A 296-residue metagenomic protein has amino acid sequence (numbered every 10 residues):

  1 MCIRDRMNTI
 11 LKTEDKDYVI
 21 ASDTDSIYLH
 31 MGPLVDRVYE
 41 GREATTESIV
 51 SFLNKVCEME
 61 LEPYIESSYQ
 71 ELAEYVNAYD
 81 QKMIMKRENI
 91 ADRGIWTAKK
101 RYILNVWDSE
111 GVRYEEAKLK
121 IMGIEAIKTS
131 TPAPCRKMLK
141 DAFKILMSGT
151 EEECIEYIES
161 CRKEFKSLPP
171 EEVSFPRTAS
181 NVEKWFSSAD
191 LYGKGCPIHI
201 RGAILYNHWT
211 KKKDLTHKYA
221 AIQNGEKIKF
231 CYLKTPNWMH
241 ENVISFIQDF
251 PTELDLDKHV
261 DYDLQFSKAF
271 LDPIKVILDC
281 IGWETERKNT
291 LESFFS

Functional and structural regions predicted by a protein language model:
M1: Nucleotide/phosphate-binding catalytic cleft detector across ATP-hydrolyzing and phosphate-transferring enzymes
R4-T24, M31-S296: DNA-dependent DNA polymerase catalytic subunits
